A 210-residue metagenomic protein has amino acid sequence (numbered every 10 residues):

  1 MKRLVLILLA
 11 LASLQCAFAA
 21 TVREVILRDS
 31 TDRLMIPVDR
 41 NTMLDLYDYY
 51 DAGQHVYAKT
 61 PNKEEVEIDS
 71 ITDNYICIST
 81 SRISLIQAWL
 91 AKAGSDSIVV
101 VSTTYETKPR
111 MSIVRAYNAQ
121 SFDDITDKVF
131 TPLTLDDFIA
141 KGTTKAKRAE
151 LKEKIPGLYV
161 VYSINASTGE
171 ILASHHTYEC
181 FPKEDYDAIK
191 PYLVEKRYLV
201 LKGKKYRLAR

Functional and structural regions predicted by a protein language model:
L4-S13: Sec-dependent N-terminal signal peptides
L14-A19: Sec/Tat signal peptide C-region and signal peptidase I cleavage site
A20-K92: Terminal domain-start segments
K59-P61, D69-I71, K108-R110, I189-L193: Short, solvent-exposed loop/turn segments at conserved positions within beta-propeller repeat blades
I83-I86, V99, P109-V114, I155-Y159 (+1 more regions): Short, surface-exposed coil-to-beta transition loops
D96-E106, G169-H176: Short beta-strand elements that form the blades of beta-propeller/WD-repeat-like and other beta-sheet-rich scaffold
I98-F130: Mid-length scaffold segments of soluble, non-membrane domains
I125-G203, L208-R210: Short aromatic loop motif centered on NTY/YTY
